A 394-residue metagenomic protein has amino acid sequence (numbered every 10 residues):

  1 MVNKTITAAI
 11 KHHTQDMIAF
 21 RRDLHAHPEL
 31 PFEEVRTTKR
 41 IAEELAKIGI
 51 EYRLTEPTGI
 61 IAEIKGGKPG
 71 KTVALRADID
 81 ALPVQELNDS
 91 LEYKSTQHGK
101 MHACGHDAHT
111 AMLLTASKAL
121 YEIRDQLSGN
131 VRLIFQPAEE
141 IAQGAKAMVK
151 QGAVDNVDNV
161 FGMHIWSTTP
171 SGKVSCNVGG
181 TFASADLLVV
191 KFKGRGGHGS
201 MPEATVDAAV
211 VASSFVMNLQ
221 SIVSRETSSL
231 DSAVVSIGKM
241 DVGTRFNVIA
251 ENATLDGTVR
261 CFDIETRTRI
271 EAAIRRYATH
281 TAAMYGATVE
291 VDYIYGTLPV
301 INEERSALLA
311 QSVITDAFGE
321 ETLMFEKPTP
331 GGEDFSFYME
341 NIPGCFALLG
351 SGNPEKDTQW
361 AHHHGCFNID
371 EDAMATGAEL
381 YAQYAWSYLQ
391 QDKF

Functional and structural regions predicted by a protein language model:
V2, H13-F20, E33-E44, K71 (+17 more regions): General structural feature for long, well-ordered alpha-helical segments within catalytic domains of soluble enzymes
V2-H102, D107, A111-L114, K118-L127: Acidic/His- and Gly-rich active-site-bordering loop/insert found across diverse amide/peptide-bond hydrolases
L24, A62, L75, H106 (+8 more regions): Divalent metal-coordination and catalytic microenvironments
I61, A74-R76, R132, L187-K191 (+2 more regions): Beta-strand secondary-structure signal
I64, F192-G194, V259: Hydrophobic beta-strand positions in extracellular immunoglobulin-like domains
R76, P83-Q85, L188, F346-S351: Non-cysteine beta-strand/loop elements that form the S-adenosyl-L-methionine
L82-M101, D107-A108, L113, L120-A250 (+1 more regions): Histidine/acidic-residue-rich, glycine-tolerant segments that coordinate divalent metal ions
S213-F394: Metal-dependent amide/peptide-bond hydrolase catalytic core, centered on the "pita-bread" metallohydrolase fold
